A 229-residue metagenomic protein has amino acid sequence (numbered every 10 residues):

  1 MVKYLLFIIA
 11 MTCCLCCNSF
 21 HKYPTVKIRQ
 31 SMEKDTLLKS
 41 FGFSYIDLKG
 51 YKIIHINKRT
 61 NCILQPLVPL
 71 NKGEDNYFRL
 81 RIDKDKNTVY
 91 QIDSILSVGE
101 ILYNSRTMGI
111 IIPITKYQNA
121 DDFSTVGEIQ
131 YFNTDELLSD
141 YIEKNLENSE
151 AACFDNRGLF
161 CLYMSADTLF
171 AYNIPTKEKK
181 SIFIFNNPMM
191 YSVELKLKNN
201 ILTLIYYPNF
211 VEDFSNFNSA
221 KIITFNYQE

Functional and structural regions predicted by a protein language model:
M1-Y4: Positively charged n-region of N-terminal signal peptides that target proteins for export
F7-I9: Sec-dependent N-terminal signal peptides
C13-C16: C-terminal motif of bacterial Sec signal peptides marking the signal peptidase cleavage site
Y23-S44, N76-I92, F123-K144, L169-F183 (+1 more regions): Surface-exposed loop/turn elements that mediate protein-protein interactions on large endomembrane-trafficking
P24, H55-I56, M190-E229: Acidic, small-residue rich beta-repeat scaffolds with periodic aromatic anchors
L48-I56, S94-S105, E147-F154, P188-K196: Repeated scaffold domains used in trafficking and secretory/extracellular systems, primarily beta-propellers
K52-H55, T60-K72, R106-D122, G158-M164 (+1 more regions): Short beta-strand elements that form the blades of beta-propeller/WD-repeat-like and other beta-sheet-rich scaffold
E150, F154-M190: Intrinsically disordered, low-complexity segments enriched in Gly and acidic/Ser/Thr residues that form flexible
